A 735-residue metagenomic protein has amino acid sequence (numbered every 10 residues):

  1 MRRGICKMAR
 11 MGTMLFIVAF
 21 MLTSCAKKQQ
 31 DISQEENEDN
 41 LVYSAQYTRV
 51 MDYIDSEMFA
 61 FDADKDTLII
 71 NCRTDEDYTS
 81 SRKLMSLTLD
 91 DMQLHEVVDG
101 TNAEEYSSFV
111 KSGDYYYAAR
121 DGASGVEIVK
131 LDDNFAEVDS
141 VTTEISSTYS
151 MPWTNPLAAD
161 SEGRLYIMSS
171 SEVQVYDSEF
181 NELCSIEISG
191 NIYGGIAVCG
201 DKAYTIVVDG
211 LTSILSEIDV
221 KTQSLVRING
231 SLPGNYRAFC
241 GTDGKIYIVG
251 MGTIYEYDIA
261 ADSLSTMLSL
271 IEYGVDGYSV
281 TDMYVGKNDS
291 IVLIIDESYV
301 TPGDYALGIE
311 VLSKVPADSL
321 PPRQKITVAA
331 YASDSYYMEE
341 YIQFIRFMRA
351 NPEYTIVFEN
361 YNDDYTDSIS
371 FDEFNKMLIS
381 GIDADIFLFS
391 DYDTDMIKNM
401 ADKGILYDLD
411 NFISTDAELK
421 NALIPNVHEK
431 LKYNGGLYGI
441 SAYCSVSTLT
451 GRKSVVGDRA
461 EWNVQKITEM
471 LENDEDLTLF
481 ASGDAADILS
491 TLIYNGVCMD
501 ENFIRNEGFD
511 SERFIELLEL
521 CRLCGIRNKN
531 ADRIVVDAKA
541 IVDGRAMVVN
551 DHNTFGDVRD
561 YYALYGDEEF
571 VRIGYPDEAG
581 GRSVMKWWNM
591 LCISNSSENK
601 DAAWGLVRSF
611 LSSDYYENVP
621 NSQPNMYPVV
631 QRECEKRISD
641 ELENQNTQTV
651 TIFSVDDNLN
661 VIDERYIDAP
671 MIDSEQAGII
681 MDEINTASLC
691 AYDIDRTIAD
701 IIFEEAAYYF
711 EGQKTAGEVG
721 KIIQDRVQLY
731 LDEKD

Functional and structural regions predicted by a protein language model:
L22-S24: C-terminal motif of bacterial Sec signal peptides marking the signal peptidase cleavage site
A26-K65, I69-Y78, M85, L89 (+8 more regions): Conserved N-terminal structural module of periplasmic/extracytoplasmic solute-binding proteins
Y392-T448, E569-P576: Hinge/lid segment of periplasmic solute-binding proteins
D410-A422, V497-E519, D577-R582, G712: Short, solvent-exposed loop/beta-turn-alpha elements that line the ligand-binding surface or hinge of extracytoplasmic
Y438-A442, S447, Q465-G525, A538 (+1 more regions): Extracytoplasmic/periplasmic solute-binding protein
I504-V536, D557-Y575: Glycine-centered hinge/linker elements that transmit conformational signals in sensory and ligand-binding systems
A563-S639, N644, T686-A687: Extracytoplasmic/periplasmic substrate-recognition and gating elements
M585, Q648-V727, L731: C-terminal capping/gating helix-and-loop segments adjacent to ligand/active sites or protein-protein/ligand interfaces
